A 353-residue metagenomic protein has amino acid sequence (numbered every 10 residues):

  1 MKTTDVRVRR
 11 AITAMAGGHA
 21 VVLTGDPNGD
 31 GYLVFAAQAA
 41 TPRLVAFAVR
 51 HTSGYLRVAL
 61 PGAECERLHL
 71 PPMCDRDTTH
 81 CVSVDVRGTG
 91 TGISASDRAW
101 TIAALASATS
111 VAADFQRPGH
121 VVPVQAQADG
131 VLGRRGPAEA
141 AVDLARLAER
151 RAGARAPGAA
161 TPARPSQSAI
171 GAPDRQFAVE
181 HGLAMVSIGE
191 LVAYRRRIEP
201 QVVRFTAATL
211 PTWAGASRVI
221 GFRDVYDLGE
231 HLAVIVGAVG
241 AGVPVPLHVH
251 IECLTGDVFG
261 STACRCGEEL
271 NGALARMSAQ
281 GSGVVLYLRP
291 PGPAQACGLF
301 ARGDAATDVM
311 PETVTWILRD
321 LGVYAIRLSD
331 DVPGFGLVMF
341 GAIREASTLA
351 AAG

Functional and structural regions predicted by a protein language model:
M1-G353: Catalytic domains of riboflavin
